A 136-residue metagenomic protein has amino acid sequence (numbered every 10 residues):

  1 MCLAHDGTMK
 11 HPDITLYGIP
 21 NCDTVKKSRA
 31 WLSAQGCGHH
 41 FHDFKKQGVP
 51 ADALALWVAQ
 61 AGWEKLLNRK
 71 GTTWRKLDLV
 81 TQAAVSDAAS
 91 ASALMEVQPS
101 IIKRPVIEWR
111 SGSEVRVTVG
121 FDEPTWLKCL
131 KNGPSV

Functional and structural regions predicted by a protein language model:
M1-T8: N-terminal amphipathic/basic-hydrophobic helices that include classical n-h-c signal peptides and signal-anchor
L3, K27-A30, L66-L67, D78: Short, flexible segments with low predicted structural confidence
K10-Q35, H39-Q47: Local sequence-structure signature of Cys/Sec-based thiol-disulfide redox active-site neighborhoods
F44-V136: Thiol/selenol-based redox catalytic cores and closely related redox-interacting motifs
